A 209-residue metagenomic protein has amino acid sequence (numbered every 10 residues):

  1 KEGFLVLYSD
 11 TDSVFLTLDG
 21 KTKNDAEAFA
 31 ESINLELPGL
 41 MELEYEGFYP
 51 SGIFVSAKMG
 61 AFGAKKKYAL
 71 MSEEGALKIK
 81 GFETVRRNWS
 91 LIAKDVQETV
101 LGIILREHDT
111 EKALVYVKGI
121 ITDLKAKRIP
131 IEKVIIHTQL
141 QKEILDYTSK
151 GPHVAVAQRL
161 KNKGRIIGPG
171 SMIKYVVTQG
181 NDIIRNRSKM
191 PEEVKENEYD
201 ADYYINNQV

Functional and structural regions predicted by a protein language model:
K1-T11, L16-V209: DNA-dependent DNA polymerase catalytic subunits
